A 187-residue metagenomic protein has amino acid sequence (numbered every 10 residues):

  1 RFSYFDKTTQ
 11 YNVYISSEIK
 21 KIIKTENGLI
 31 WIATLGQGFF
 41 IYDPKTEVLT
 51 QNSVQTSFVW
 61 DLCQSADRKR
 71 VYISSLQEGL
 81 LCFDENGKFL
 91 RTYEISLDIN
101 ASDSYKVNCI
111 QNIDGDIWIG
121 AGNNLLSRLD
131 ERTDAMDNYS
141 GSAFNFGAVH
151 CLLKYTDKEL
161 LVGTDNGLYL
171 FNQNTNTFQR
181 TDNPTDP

Functional and structural regions predicted by a protein language model:
R1-P187: Carboxylate-rich, polar loop motifs that coordinate divalent cations or form catalytic acidic clusters
